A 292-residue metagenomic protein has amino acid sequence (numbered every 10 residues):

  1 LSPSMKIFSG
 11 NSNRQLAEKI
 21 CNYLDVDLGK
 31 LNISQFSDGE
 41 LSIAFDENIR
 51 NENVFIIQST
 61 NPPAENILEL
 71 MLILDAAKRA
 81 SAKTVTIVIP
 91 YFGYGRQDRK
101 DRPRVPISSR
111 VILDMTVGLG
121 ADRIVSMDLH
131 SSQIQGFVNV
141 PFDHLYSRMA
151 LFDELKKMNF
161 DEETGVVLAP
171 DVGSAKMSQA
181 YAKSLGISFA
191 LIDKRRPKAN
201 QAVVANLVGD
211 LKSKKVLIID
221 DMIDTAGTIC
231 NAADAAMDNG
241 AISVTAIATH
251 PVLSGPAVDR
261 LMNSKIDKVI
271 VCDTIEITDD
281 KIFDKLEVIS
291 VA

Functional and structural regions predicted by a protein language model:
L1-A292: PRPP-associated nucleotide enzymes
